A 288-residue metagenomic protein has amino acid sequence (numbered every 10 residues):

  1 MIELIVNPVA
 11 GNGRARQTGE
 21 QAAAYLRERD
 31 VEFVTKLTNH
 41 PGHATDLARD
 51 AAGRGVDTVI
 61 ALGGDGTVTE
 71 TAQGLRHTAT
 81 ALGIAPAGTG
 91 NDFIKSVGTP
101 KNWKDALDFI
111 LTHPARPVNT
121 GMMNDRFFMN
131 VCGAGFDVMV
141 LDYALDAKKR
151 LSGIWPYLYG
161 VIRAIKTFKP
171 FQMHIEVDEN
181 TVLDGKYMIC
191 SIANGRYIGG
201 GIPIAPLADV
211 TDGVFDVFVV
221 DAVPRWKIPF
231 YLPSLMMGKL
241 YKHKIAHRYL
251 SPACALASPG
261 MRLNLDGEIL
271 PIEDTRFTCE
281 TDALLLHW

Functional and structural regions predicted by a protein language model:
M1-V59, D105, N180: ATP/NTP phosphate-donor binding region
E3, R29, G53, R76-A81 (+1 more regions): Catalytic core of DAGKc-family lipid kinases
P8, L62-G64, A85-A87: Glycine-rich beta-strand-to-loop/alpha-helix junction loops that act as flexible
A15, V177-E179, D209, V219-W288: ATP/nucleoside-binding phosphotransfer catalytic cores, i.e., glycine-rich phosphate-binding loops
A44, G66-T71: Short glycine/serine/threonine-rich phosphate/pyrophosphate-binding segments that cradle anionic phosphate groups
G133, D137, S191-A205, I269: Glycine-rich phosphate/pyrophosphate-binding beta-alpha loops
K148-P156, G200, P206-W226: Gly/Ser/Thr-rich active-site loops/lids in small-molecule metabolic enzymes that frequently grip phosphoryl groups
K169-F171, K186-M188, T211-D216, L250-P252: A generic structural signal for short beta-strands and their flanking turns/coil linkers
